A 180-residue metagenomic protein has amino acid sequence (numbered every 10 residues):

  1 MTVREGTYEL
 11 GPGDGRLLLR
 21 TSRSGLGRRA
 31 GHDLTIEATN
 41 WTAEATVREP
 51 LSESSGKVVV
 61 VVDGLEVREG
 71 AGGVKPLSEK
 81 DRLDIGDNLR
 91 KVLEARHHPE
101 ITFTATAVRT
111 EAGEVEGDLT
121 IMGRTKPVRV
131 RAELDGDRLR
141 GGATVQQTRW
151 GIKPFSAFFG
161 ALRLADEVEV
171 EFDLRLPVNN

Functional and structural regions predicted by a protein language model:
M1-N180: Low-complexity, acidic/polar, glycine-enriched regions of mature
